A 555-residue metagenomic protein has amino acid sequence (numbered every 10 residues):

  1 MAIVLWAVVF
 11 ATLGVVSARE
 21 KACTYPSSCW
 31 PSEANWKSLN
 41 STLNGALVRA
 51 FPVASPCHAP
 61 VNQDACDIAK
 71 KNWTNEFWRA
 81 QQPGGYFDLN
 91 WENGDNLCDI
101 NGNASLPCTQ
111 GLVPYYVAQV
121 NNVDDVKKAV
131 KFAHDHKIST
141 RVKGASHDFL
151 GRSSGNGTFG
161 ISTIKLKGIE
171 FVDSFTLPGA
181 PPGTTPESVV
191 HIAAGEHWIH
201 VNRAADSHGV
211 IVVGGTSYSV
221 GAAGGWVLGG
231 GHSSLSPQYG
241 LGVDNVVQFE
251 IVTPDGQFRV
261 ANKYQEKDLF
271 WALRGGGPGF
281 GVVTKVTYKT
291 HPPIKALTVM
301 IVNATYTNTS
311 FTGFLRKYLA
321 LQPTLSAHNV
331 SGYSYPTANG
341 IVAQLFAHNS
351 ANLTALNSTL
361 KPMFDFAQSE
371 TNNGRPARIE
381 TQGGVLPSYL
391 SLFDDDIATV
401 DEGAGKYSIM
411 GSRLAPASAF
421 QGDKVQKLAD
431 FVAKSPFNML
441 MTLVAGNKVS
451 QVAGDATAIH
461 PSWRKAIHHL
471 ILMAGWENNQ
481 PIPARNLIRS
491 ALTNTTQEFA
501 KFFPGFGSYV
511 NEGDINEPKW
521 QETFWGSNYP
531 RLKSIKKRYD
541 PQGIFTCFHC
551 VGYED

Functional and structural regions predicted by a protein language model:
I3-W6, G14-D555: Soluble FAD-dependent oxygen oxidases
